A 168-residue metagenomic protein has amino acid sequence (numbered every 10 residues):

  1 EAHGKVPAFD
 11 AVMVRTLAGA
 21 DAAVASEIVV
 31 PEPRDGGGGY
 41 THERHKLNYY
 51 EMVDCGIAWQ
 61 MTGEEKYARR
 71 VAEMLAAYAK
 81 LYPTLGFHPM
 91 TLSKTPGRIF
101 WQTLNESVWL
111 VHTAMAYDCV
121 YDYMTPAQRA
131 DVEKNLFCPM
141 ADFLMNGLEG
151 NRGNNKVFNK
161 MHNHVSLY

Functional and structural regions predicted by a protein language model:
E1-G38: Low-complexity, Ser/Thr/Pro/Gly-enriched N-terminal "stalk/linker" regions
Y40-Y168: Aromatic-lined, polymer-binding surfaces characteristic of secreted/periplasmic polysaccharide-degrading enzymes
